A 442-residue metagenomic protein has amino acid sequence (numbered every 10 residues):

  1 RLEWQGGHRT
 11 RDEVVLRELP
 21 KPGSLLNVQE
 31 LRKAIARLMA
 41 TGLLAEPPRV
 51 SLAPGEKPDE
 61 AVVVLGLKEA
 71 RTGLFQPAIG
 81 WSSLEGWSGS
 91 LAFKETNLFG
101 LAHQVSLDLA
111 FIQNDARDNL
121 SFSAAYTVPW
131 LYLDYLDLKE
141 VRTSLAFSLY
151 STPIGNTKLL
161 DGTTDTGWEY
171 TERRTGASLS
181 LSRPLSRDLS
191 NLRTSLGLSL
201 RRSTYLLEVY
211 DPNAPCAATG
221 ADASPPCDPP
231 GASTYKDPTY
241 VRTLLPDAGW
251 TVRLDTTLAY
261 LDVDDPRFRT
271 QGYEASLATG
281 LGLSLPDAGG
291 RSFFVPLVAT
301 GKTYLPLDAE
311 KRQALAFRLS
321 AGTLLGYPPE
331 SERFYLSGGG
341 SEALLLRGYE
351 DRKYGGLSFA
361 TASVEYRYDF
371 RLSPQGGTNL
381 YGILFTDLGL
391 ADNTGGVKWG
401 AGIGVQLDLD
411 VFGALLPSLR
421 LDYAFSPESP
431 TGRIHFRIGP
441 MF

Functional and structural regions predicted by a protein language model:
R1-W4, V15, L38, L65: N-terminal secretion/transport leader regions
H8-G23: N-terminal periplasmic "start-of-domain" segments of outer-membrane beta-barrel proteins
R11, E30-A34, L297: Stable alpha-helical elements in mature extracytoplasmic
E18-L19, S90-A92, V105-T127, T251-R253 (+1 more regions): C-terminal transmembrane beta-barrel domains of outer membrane proteins
N27-V263, E274, G340-L344, R352-L357 (+1 more regions): Gram-negative/organellar outer-membrane beta-barrel architecture
S186-L189, L261-R269, L305-E310: Secondary-structure boundary elements
R202-L207, P266-F268, L325-S331: Proline-centered turn/helix-capping motifs that create local helix->coil transitions or kinks
